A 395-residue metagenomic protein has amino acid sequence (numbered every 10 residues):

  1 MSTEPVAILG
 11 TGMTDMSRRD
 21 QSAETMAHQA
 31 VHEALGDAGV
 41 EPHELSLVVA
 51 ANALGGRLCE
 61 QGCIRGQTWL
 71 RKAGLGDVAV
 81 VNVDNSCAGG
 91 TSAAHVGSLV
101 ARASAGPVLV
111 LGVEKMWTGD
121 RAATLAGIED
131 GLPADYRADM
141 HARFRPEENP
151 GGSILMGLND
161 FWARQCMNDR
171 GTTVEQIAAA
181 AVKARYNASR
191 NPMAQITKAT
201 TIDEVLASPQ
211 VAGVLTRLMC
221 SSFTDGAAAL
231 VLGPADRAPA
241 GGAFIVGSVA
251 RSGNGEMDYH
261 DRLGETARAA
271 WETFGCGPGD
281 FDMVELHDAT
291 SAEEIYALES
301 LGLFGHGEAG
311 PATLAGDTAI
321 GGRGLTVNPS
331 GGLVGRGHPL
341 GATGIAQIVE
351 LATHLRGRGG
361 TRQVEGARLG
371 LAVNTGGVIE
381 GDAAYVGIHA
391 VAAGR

Functional and structural regions predicted by a protein language model:
M1-A88, V96, W162-V174, Q195-T201 (+3 more regions): Conserved active-site "lid/cap" helical segment
M1-E24, A138, N149, N168 (+7 more regions): Condensing-enzyme catalytic core mediating Claisen C-C bond formation in acyl metabolism
S2-E4, R18, G55-P107, K115 (+5 more regions): Conserved catalytic cysteine-centered active-site region of acyl-thioester-dependent Claisen-condensing enzymes
G12-D15, A51-G56, N85-G89, G112-G119 (+7 more regions): Acidic, glycine-rich active-site loops and adjacent beta-strand->loop/helix elements that engage anionic groups
P42-N52, A79-N85, P107-G112, Q176-V182 (+5 more regions): Beta-strand segments within the central parallel beta-sheet cores of soluble alpha/beta enzyme folds
G56-I64, E256-H260, D288-P311, P339-G341 (+1 more regions): Short glycine/threonine-rich loop-to-helix capping motif typified by GTGT followed within a few residues by an Asp-Pro
D84-E114, M156-R190, L230-D236, R336-G359: Active-site-proximal alpha-helical scaffold in enzymes
A269-A292, S300-L303, L333-P339: Extended C-terminal subregions enriched in glycine
